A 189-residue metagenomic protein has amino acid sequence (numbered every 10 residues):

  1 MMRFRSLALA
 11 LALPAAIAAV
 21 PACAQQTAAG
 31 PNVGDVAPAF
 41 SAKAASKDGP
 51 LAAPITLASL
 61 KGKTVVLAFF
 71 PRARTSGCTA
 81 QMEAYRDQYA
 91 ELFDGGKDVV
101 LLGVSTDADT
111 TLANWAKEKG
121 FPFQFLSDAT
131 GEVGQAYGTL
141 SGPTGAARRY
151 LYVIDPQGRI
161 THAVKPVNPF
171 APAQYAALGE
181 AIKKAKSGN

Functional and structural regions predicted by a protein language model:
A8-A18: Bacterial N-terminal signal peptides
A16, V20-A45: N-proximal helix/coil linker or "cap" segments that precede and/or mark the start of modular domains
P38, T64-V66, R148-Y150: Short loop/turn microsegments at loop-to-beta-strand junctions
S41-V65: A short beta-strand-turn-helix
T56-A80, Y85: Short active-site neighborhood of thiol/selenol oxidoreductases, capturing the structured segment around
R74-F121, G131-V133: Structural microenvironment flanking redox-active thiols in thiol-disulfide oxidoreductases
F121-F123, T139-Y152: Structural micro-motif
A147-N189: Thiol-/selenol-based redox modules, centered on thioredoxin-like and closely related oxidoreductase domains
